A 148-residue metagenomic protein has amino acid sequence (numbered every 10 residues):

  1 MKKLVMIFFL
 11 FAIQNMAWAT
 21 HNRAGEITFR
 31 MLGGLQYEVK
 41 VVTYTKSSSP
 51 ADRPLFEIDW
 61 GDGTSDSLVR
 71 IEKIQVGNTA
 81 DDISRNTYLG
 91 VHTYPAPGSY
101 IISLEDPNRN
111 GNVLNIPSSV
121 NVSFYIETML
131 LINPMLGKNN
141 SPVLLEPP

Functional and structural regions predicted by a protein language model:
M1-R23: Bacterial Sec-dependent N-terminal signal peptides
W18-P148: Long, compositionally biased, intrinsically disordered segments
